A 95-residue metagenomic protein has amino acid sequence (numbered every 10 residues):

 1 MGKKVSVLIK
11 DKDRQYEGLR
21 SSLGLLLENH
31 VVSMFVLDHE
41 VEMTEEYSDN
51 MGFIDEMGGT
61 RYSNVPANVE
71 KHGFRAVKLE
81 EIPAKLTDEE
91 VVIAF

Functional and structural regions predicted by a protein language model:
M1-L8, G24-L26: Long, hydrophobic N-terminal alpha-helical segment
K4-G18, L37-M43: Short, glycine-rich nucleotide/cofactor-binding loops
R14-H30, M34: Histidine-anchored nucleotide/phosphate-binding helix
N29, G58, T87-E90: Short, well-ordered alpha-helix to beta-strand connector turns
V32-H39, T60-V65: Short internal beta-strands
S48-G73: A glycine-rich helix N-cap at a beta->alpha junction
H72-F95: C-terminal structural segments of small proteins and small subunits
